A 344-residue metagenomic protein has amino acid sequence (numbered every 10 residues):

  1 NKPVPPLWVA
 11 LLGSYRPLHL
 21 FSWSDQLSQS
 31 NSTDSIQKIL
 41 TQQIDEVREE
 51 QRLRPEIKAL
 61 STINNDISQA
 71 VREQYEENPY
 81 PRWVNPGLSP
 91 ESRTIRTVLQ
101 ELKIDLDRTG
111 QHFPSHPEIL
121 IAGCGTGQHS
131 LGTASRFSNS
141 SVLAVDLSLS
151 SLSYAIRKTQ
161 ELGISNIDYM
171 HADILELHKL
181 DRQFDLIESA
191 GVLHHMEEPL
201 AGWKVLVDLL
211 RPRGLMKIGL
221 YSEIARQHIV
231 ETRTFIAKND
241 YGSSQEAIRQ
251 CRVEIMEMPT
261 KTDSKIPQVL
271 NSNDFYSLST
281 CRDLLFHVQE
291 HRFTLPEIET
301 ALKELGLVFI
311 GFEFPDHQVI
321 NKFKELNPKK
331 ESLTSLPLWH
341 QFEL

Functional and structural regions predicted by a protein language model:
N1-A70, Y80-W83, P114, F312-H317 (+1 more regions): N-terminal accessory segments
T126-N139: Conserved SAM-binding loop of SAM-dependent methyltransferases across substrates and taxa, primarily the Class I
G163-L175: Conserved SAM-binding strand-loop segment of SAM-dependent methyltransferases
L175-I187: A short acidic, Gly/Pro-enriched loop at the edge of an enzyme's catalytic core that lines a small-molecule cofactor
D185-E198, S222: A short SAM/SAH-binding and catalytic strip from SAM-dependent methyltransferases
L200-R213: A short glycine-rich, Lys/Arg-flanked "PGG" loop and its adjoining helix->strand segment in the class I
L215-P267: Conserved class I S-adenosyl-L-methionine
C251-R252, M256-L344: Rossmann-like AdoMet/SAM-dependent catalytic core
